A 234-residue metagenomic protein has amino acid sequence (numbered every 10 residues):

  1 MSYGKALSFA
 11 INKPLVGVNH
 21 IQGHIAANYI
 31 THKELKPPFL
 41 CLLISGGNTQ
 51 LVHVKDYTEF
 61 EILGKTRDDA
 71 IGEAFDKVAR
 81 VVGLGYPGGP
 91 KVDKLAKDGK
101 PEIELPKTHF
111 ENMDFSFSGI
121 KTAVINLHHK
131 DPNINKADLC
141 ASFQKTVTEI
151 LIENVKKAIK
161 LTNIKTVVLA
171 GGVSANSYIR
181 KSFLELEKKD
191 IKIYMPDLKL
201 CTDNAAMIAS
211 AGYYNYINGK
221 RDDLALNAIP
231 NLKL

Functional and structural regions predicted by a protein language model:
M1-K13, S177-L186: Short Gly/Thr/Asp-enriched flexible loops that form oxyanion-binding sites at enzyme active sites
Y3-I25, T66, A70, M195: Short, acidic/small-residue loops that bind anionic groups at enzyme active sites
G17-V18, V167, L184-I208: Conserved phosphate-binding/catalytic loops in two-lobed NTP-binding clefts
V18-L40, A211: Conserved phosphate-binding catalytic cores of ATP/NTP-utilizing and phosphoryl-transfer enzymes
H24-A26, P196-L234: Glycine-rich phosphate-binding/hydrolytic loop that grips phosphoryl groups
L35-P37, L42-I44, Q50-N135, L184 (+1 more regions): A short helix-loop
E111-S118, A123-V168: Adenine-nucleotide phosphate-binding core of ATP-dependent small-molecule kinases
I164-F183: Glycine-rich phosphate-binding loops at beta-strand->alpha-helix junctions
